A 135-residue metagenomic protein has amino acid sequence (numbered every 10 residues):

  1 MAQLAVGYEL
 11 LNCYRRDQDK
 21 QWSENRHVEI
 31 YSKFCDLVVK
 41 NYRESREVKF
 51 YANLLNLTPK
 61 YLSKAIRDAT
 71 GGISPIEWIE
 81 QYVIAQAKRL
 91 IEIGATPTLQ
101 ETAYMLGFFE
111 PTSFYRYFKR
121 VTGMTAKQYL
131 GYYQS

Functional and structural regions predicted by a protein language model:
L11-D36, K40-F50, L54, D68-E77 (+1 more regions): Short, Lys/Arg-enriched, Trp-marked, Pro/Gly-tolerant hinge/linker segments that flank
F34-V38, I66, P75, V83-A87 (+3 more regions): Short hydrophobic clusters on alpha-helical segments that form packing/core surfaces in small helical domains
K49, K60, P97-E101, P111-T112 (+1 more regions): Residues within helix-turn-helix
L54, M105-L106, V121: Residues within the alpha-helical elements of helix-turn-helix
L62-S63, S113-F114, F118: Short hydrophobic/aromatic patch on the recognition helix
A69-F109, G131-S135: Terminal helix-turn-helix DNA-binding modules in bacterial transcription factors
R116-S135: …primarily DNA-binding HTH/wHTH and HhH modules…
